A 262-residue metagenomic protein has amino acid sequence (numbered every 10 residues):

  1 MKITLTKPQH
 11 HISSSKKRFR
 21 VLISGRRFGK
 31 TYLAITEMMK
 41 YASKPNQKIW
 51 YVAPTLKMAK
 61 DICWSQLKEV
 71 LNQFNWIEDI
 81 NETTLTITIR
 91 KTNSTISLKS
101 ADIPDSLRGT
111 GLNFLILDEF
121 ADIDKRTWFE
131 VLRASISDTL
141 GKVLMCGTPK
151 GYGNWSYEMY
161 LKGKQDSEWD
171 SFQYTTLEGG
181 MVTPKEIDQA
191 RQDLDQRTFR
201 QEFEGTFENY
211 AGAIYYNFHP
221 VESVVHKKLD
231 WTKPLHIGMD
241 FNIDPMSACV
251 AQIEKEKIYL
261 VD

Functional and structural regions predicted by a protein language model:
M1-I253: Phosphate/NTP-binding elements of NTP-utilizing enzymes
A251-D262: Nucleic-acid-processing active sites and adjacent nucleic-acid-binding tracks, predominantly divalent metal-dependent
